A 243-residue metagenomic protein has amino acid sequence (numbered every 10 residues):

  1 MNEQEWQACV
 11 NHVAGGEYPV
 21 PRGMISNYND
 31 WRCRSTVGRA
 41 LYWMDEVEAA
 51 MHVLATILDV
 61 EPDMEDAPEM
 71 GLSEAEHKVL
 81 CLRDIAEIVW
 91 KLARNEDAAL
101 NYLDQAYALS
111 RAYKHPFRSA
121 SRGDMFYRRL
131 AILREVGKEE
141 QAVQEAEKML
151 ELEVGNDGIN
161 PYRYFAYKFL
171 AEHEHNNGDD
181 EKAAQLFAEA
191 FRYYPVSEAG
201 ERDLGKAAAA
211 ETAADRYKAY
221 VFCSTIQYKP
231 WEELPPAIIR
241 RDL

Functional and structural regions predicted by a protein language model:
Q7, T36, H77, D84 (+5 more regions): "A position-specific structural signal for the A-helix of alpha-solenoid helical repeats
G15, M44, L92-A93, V136 (+1 more regions): Structural motif corresponding to the intra-repeat A-B loop/turn of tetratricopeptide repeats
P19-Y28, D59-K78, L92, A108-A120 (+2 more regions): Flexible helix-coil transition and linker loops at the boundaries of alpha-helical arrays
L58-D59, Y107-A108, E181-E198, Q227: TPR/TPR-like (Sel1-like) alpha-helical repeat modules
E201-L243: Terminal, low-structured helical/coil segments at or just beyond the last alpha-helical repeat
